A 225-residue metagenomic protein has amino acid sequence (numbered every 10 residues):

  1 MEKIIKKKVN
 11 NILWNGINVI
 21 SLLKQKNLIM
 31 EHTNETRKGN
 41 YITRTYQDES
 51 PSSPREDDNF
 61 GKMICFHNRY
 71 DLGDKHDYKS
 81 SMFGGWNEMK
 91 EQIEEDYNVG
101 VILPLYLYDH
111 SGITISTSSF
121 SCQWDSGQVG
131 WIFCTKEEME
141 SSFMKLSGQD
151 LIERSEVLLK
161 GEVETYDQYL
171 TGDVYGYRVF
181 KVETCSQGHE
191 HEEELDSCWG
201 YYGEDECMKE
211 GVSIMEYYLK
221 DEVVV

Functional and structural regions predicted by a protein language model:
M1-K3, T135: Short intrinsically disordered, low-complexity coil segments enriched in acidic
K3, N10-K26: Short, positively charged and aromatic/hydrophobic N-terminal segments
I5-K6, E35: Generic early N-terminus positional signal peaking at residue ~5-7
I12, N27-V225: Acidic interaction surfaces
